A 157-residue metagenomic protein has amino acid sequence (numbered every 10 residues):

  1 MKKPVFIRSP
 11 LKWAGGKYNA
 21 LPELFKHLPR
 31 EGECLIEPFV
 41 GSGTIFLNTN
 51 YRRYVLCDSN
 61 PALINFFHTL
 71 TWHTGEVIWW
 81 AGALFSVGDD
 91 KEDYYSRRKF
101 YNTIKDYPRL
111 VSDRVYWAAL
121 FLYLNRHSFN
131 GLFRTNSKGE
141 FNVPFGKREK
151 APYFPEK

Functional and structural regions predicted by a protein language model:
K2-K26, R30, T74-K157: SAM-dependent nucleic-acid methyltransferase catalytic core
H27-G88: Conserved S-adenosyl-L-methionine
